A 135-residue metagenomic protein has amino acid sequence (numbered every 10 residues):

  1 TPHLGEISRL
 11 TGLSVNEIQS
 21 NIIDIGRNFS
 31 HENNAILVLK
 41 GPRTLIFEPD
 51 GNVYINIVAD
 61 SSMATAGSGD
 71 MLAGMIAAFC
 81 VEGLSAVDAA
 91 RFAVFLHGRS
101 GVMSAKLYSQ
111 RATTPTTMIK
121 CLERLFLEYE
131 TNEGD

Functional and structural regions predicted by a protein language model:
T1-V58, E130-T131: Glycine-rich phosphate/dinucleotide-binding loop and adjoining beta-alpha-beta core of small-molecule
P2, N21, G67-M71, T113: A generic structural signal for residues located within well-ordered alpha-helices of large catalytic or ligand-binding
L4, Y54-N56, A73, H97-G101: Short acidic (Asp/Glu) and glycine-rich catalytic loops that position anionic groups and cofactors
R9, T65-L96: Short, small-residue alpha-helix embedded
I22-S30, A86-S100, P115-E123: Short, well-structured alpha-helical segments that form the helix of a local strand-helix-strand
I55-G67: Short pre-catalytic strand/loop immediately N-terminal to key active-site residues, enriched for Gly-Thr
R99-D135: Charged C-terminal helix
